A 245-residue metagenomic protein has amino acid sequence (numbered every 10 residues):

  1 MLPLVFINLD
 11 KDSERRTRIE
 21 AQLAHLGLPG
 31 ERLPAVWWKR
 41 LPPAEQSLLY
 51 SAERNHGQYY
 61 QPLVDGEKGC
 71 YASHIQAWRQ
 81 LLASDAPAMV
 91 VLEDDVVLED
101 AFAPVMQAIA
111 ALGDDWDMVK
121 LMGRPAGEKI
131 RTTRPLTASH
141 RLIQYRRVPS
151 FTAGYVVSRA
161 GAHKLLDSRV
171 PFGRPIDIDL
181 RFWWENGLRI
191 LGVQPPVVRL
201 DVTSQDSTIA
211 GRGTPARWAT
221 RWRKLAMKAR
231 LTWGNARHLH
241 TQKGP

Functional and structural regions predicted by a protein language model:
M1-L92, V96-P245: An acidic/histidine-cluster motif and surrounding catalytic segment that typifies divalent-metal-assisted enzyme active
